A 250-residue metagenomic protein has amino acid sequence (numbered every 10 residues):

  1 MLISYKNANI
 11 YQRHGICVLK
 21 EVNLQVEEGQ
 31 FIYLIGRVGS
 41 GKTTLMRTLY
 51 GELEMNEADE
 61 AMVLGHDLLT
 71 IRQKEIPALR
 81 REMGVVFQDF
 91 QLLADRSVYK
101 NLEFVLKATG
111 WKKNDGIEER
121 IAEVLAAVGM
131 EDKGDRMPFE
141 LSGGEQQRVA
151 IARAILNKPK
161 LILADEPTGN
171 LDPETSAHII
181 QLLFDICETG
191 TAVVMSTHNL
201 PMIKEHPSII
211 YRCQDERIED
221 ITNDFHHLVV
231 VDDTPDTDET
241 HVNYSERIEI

Functional and structural regions predicted by a protein language model:
Y50-G51: Helix-to-loop junction immediately C-terminal to a conserved catalytic motif
A58-D67: Conserved ABC transporter NBD signature motif
L68-G84, I186-E188: ABC ATPase NBD coupling module
R96-F104: Short coil-to-helix segment of the ABC ATPase nucleotide-binding domain corresponding to the Q-loop/switch region
M137-L141, E145-Q147: Conserved ABC ATPase signature
L156-K160: A short, proline-enriched helix->beta-strand linker immediately N-terminal to the Walker B motif in ABC-type P-loop
I162-D165: Catalytic Walker B motif of ABC-type/P-loop ATPase nucleotide-binding domains
